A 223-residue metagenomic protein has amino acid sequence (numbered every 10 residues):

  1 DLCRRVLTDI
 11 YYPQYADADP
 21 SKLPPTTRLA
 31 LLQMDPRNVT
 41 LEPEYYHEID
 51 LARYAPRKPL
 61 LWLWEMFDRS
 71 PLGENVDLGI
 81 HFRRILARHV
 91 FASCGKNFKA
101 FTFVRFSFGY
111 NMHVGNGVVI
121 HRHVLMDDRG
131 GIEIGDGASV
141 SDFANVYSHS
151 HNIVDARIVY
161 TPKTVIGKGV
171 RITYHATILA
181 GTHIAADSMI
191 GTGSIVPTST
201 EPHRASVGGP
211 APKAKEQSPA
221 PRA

Functional and structural regions predicted by a protein language model:
D1-V90, S218-A223: Terminal amphipathic alpha-helical/low-complexity segments used for targeting or macromolecular assembly
L2-D9, L86, A92-K96, V118-V124 (+5 more regions): N-terminal, helix-rich and Lys/Arg-enriched segments in bacterial and organellar proteins
S21, P25, L41, V104 (+2 more regions): Residue-level signal for alpha-helical context at structural boundaries
E42-Y45, I49-L61, F103-V104, N116-I158 (+2 more regions): Unusually extended, aromatic-enriched hydrophobic runs near protein termini
R69-G137, F143-Y147, V165, A176: Left-handed beta-helix
S139-A223: Glycine-rich hexapeptide-repeat left-handed beta-helix
